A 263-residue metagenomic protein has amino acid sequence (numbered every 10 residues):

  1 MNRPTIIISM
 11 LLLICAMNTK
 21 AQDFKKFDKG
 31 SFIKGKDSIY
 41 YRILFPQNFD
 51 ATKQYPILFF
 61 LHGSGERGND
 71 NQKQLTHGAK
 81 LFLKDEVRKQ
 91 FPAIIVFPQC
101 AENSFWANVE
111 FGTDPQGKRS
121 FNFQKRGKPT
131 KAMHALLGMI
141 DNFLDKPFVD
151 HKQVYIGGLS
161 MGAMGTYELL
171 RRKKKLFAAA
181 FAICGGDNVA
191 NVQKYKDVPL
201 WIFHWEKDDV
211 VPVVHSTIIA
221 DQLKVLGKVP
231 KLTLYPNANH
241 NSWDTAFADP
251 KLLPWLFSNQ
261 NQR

Functional and structural regions predicted by a protein language model:
M1-F24: Bacterial Sec-dependent N-terminal signal peptides
T19-I57, G65, A93, K128-G138 (+6 more regions): A domain-start/cap signature at the N-terminus of enzymes
N48-K53, A107-L159: Gly/Ser-rich "nucleophile elbow"/oxyanion-hole loop immediately N-terminal to the catalytic nucleophile in hydrolases
E66-M133: Active-site machinery of serine-nucleophile hydrolases
T76-E86, C184-V192, V214, I218: Alpha-helical scaffolding within the catalytic cores of extracellular/periplasmic polymer-degrading hydrolases
F91-A93, Y195-L200: Short, proline-enriched alpha-helix->beta-strand connector loops that line the catalytic pocket of alpha/beta-hydrolase
D141-K196: Primarily recognizes the serine-hydrolase "nucleophile elbow" in alpha/beta-hydrolase and SGNH/GDSL folds
I183, P199-R263: C-terminal catalytic histidine-bearing segment of alpha/beta-hydrolase fold enzymes
